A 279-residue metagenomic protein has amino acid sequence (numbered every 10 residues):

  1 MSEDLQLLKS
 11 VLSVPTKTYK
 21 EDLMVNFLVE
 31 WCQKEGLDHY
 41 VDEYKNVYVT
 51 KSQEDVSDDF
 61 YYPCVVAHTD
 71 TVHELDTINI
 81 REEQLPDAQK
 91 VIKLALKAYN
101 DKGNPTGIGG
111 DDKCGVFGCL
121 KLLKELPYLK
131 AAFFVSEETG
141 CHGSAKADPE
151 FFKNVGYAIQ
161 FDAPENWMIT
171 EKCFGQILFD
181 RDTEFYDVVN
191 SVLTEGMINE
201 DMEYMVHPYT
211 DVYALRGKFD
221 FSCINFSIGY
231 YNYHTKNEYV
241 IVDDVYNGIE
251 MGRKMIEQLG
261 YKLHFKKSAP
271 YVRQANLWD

Functional and structural regions predicted by a protein language model:
M1-Y19, H234-T235: N-terminal capping segment at the start of a domain
S10, T16-F60: A non-catalytic alpha/beta surface segment that caps or lines the substrate-entry region of metallo-dependent hydrolase
Q33-D38, E43-K45, D59-Y61, L122-K130 (+3 more regions): Short glycine/proline-enriched coil/turn segments at helix->beta-strand junctions
Y40, I198-M205, G260-P270: Flexible, glycine/charged-enriched surface loops at secondary-structure junctions
S57-Y128, E138, V155: Active-site metal-coordination/substrate-binding segment of hydrolases, especially metallo-dependent peptidases
K102-T183, Y204, V212: Acidic/histidine-rich catalytic neighborhood of metal-dependent amide-processing enzymes
E203-G248: Zn-dependent metallopeptidase/amidohydrolase metal-coordination segment
N232-D279: His/Asp/Glu-rich mid-to-C-terminal helical/loop segments that flank catalytic regions of hydrolases
